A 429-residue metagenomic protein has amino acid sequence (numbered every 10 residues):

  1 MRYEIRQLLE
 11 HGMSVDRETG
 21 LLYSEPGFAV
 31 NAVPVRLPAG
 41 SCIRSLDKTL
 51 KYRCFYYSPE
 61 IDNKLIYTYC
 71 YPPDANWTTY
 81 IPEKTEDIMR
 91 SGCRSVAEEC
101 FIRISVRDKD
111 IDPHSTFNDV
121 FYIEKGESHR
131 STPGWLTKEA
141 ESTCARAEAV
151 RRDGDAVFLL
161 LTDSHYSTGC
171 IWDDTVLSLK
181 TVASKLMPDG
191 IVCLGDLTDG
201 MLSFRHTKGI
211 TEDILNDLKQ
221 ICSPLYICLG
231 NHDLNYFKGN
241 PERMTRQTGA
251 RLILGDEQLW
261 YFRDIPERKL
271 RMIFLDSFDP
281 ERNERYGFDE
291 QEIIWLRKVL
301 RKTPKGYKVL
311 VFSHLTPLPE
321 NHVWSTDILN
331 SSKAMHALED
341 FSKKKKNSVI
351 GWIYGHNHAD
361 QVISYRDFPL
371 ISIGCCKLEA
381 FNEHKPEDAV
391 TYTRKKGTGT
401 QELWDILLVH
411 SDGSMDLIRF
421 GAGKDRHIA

Functional and structural regions predicted by a protein language model:
M1-A29, V33-A39, Y80-G134: Extracellular polysaccharide-targeting segments
K48-D87: Extracellular ligand-binding interfaces
H129-T207: N-terminal active-site segment of His-dependent metallophosphoesterases
G134-R146, L202-T303, A337-S348, I363-G397 (+2 more regions): Extended active-site neighborhood of metal-dependent phosphoesterases/phosphodiesterases
D155-T168, K269-D279, L310-F312, F368-C375 (+1 more regions): Active-site-proximal beta-strand elements of phosphoester/diester hydrolases
L160-T162, I191-D196, L225-N231, L275 (+3 more regions): Active-site neighborhood of phospho(di)ester-bond hydrolases with catalytic His/Asp-centered motifs
H165-T168, L197-S203, S277-G287, P319-S325: Surface-exposed cleft-lining segments at the edges of enzyme active sites
H410-A429: Acidic, His/Gly-rich catalytic cores of divalent-metal-dependent hydrolytic chemistry
